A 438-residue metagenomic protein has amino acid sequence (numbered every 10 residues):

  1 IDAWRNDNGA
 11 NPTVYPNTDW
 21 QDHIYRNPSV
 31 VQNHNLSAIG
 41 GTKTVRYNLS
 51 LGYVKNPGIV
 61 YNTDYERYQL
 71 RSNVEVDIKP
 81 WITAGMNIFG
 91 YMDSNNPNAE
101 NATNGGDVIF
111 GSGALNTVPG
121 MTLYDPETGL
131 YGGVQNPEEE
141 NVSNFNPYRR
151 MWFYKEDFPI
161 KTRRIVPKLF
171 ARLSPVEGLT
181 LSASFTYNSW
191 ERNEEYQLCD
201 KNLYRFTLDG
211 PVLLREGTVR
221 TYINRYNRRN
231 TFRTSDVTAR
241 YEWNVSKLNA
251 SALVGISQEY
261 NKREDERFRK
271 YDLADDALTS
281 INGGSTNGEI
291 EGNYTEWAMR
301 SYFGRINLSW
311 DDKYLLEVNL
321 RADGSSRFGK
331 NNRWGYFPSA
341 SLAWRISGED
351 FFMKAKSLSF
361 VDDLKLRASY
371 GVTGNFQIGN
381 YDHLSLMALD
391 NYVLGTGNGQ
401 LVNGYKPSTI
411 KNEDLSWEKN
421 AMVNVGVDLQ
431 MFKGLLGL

Functional and structural regions predicted by a protein language model:
I1-Y61, A99-A102, Q135-E139, M151-K155 (+2 more regions): Residues embedded in well-ordered regular secondary structure
R5, G210-V212: Cofactor-/ligand-binding subdomain signature composed of acidic, glycine-rich, tryptophan-containing flexible loops
N6-N11, L203-F206, S325: Extracytoplasmic gating/loop element in the C-terminal half of outer-membrane beta-barrel translocons and assembly
I24-N98, G111-A114, G120, D125 (+2 more regions): Transmembrane beta-barrel wall of Gram-negative outer-membrane proteins
Q32, R67, N73-I82, N87-M92 (+3 more regions): Extracellular/periplasmic, surface-exposed regions of secreted and cell-surface proteins
G105-F110: Acidic, Ser/Thr-rich peripheral helices and adjacent loops at domain boundaries
D125-G133: GHKL/Bergerat-fold ATPase module in large chromosome/replication-associated machines
